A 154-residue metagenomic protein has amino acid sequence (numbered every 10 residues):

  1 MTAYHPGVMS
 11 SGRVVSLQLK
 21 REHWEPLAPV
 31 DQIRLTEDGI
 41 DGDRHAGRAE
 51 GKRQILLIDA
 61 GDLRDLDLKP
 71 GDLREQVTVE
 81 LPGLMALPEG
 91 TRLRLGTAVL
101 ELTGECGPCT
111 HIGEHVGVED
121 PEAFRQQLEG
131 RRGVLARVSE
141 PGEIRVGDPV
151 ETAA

Functional and structural regions predicted by a protein language model:
M1-A154: Metal-cofactor-dependent catalytic cores
